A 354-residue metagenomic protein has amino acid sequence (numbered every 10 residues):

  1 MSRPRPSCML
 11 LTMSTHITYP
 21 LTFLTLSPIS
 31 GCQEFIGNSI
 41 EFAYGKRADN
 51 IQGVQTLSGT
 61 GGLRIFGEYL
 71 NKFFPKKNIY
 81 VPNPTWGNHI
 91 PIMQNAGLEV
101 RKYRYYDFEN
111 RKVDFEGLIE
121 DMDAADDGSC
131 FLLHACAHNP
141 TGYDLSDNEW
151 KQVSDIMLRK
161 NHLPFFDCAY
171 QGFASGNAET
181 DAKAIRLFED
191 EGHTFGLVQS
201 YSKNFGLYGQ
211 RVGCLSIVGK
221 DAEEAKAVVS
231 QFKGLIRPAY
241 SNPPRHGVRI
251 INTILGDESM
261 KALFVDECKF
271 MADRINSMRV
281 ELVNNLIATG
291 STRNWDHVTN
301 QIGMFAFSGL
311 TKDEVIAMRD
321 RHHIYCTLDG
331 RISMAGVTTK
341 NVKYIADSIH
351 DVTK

Functional and structural regions predicted by a protein language model:
S2-T15, Y19, F23-N161, Q171-I185 (+3 more regions): Conserved core of the PLP fold type I
P28, V198, W295-N300, Y325-T327: Short beta-strand
F35, G62, G209, G247-I250: Catalytic-loop motifs flanking and including active-site residues across diverse enzymes
V100, P164, F195, Y325-C326: Hydrophobic beta-strand scaffold residues
C168: Walker B catalytic acidic pair
D181-A227, Q231: Active-site PLP attachment segment
V229-V248, I254-V283: Structural signature of PLP-dependent enzymes
L263-R321: Conserved PLP-binding catalytic core of the aspartate aminotransferase-like
